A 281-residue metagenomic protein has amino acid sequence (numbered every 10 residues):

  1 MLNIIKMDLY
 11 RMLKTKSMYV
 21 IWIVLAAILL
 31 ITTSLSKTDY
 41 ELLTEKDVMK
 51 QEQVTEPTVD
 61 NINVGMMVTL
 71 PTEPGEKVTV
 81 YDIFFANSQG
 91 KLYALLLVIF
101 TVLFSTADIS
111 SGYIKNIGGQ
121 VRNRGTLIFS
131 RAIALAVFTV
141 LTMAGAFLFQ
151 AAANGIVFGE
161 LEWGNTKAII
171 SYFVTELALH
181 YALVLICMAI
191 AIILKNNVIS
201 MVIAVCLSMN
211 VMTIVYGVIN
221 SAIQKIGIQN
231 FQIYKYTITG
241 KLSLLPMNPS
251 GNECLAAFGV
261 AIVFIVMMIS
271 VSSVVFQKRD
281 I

Functional and structural regions predicted by a protein language model:
M1-A26: Aromatic- and glycine-rich beta-strand/loop motifs that create alpha-glucan
R11, I262-I281: Junction motif at the cytosolic side of a transmembrane helix
T15-K16, R122-N123, K195-N197: Short loop-to-helix capping motifs
W22-F104, I128-K195, A204-V205, M209-T213 (+1 more regions): Secretory targeting signals
L43-E45, V218-G227: A cytosolic-side transmembrane-helix exit/cap motif
T101-Q120, R124-G125, A132: Transmembrane helix boundary and interhelical loop/hinge segments in multi-pass membrane proteins
I223-M247: Short hydrophobic, aromatic-rich alpha-helical segments embedded in or entering the lipid bilayer of multi-pass
